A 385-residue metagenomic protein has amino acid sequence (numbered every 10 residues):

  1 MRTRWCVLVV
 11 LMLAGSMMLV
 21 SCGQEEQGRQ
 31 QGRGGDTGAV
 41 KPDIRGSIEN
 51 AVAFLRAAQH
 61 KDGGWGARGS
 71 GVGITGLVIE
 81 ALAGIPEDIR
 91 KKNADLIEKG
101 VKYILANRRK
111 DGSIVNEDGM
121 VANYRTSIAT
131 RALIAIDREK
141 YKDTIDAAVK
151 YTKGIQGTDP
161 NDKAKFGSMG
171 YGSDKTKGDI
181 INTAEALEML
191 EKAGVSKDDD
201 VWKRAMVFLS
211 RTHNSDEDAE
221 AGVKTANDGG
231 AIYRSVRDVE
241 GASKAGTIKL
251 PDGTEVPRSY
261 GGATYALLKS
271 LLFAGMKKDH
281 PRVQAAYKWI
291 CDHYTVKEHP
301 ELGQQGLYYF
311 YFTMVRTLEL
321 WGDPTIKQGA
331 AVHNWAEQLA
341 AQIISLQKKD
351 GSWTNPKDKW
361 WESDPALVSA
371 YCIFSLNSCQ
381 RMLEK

Functional and structural regions predicted by a protein language model:
M1-V9: Bacterial N-terminal signal peptides that target proteins for export
V10-M17: Gram-negative bacterial Sec-dependent N-terminal signal peptides
L19-S21: C-terminal motif of bacterial Sec signal peptides marking the signal peptidase cleavage site
G23-E25: Bacterial signal peptide processing site
Q27-N50, G64-L96, K110-K150, I155-V207 (+2 more regions): An alpha-helical repeat/solenoid feature that recognizes helix-turn-helix modules
T37, F54-A57: Extracellular, repeat-based ectodomains that mediate carbohydrate processing or recognition
A58-D62: Short polar catalytic/cofactor-binding loops
V101-N107: Active-site-surrounding "flap" and adjacent substrate/cofactor-binding loops of secreted or lumenal enzymes, prototyped
